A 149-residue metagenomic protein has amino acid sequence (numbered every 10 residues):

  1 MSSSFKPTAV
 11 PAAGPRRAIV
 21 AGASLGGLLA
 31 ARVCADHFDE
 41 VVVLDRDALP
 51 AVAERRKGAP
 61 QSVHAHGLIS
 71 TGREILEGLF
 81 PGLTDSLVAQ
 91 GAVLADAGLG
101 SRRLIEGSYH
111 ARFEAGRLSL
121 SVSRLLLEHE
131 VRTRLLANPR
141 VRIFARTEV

Functional and structural regions predicted by a protein language model:
S2-A13, H37, D85-S86, H110-A111: Domain-scale detector for complete catalytic domains at protein termini or as standalone homologs
P7-A48: N-terminal Rossmann-like FAD-binding beta1-loop-alpha1 element of flavoenzymes
V33, H37, V52-R102: N-terminal FAD cofactor-binding segment of flavoenzymes
A53-E54, S108-A115: A short, surface-exposed helix-loop junction/capping segment
A65, L76, L127-R142: N-terminal Rossmann-like dinucleotide/flavin-binding domain of flavoprotein oxidoreductases that bind FAD/FMN
G67-L68, E114-T133: Short beta-strand to alpha-helix junction loop
A145-V149: A conserved short coil-to-beta-strand element within the FAD-binding core of flavoproteins
